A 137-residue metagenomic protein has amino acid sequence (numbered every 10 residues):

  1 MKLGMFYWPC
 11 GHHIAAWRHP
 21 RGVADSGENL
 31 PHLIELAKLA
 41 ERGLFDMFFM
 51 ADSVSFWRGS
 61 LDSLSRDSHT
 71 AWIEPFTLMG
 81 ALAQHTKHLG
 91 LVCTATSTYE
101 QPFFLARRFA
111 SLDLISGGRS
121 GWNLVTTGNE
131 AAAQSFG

Functional and structural regions predicted by a protein language model:
M1-T86: N-terminal beta1-alpha1-beta2 module of alpha/beta enzyme domains
K2-G4, D46-M47, H88-T94, I115-N123: Structural preference for beta-strand elements that scaffold enzyme active sites
F6-G27, S97-G137: Flexible, glycine-rich active-site loops centered on histidine and acidic residues that chelate a metal or position
I34-A37, M79-A83, T94-T96, F103-D113: Short, well-ordered alpha-helical packing segments
L36, A83-T94, T127-G137: Hydrophobic transmembrane alpha-helix bundles
A71-T77, L89-P102: Aromatic/His-enriched, Gly/Pro-containing loop or helix-boundary segments that lie immediately adjacent to catalytic
